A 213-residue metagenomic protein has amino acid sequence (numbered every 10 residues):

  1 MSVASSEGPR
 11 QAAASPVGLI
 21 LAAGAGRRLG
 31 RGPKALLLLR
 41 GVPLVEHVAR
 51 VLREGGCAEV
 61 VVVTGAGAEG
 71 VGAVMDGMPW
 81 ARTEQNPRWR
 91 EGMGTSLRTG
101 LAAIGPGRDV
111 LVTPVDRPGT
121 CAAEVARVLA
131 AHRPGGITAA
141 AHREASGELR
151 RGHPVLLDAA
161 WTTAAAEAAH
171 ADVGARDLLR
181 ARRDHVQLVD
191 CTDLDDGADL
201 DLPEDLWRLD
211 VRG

Functional and structural regions predicted by a protein language model:
S2-A14, H170-G213: Conserved alpha/beta core of the MobA/IspD/sugar-nucleotide pyrophosphorylase nucleotidyltransferase superfamily
Q11-R151, D184-C191: Nucleotide and nucleotide-moiety/phosphate-recognizing core
L37-L39, L156-D158, D199-D201: Short beta-strand-to-turn element immediately C-terminal to the catalytic PLP-Schiff-base lysine in fold type I
G70-A73, A164, D199, R208: Phosphate- and divalent-cation-binding pockets in alpha/beta enzyme and binding domains that engage nucleotide-derived
R117, H153-L156, G197-A198: A residue-level structural signature of the nucleotidyltransferase/glycosyltransferase Rossmann-like core
V125, W161-A165, L206: A generic structural signal for short hydrophobic patches within well-formed alpha-helices
R150-R182: Short, glycine-/small-residue-rich phosphate/pyrophosphate-handling segment
